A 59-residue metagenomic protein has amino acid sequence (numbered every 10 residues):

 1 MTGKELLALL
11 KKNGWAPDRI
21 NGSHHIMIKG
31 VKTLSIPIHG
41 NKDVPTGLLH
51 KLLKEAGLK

Functional and structural regions predicted by a protein language model:
M1-I20, I26: N-terminal first-folded block
K4, K12-N13, K29-K59: C-terminal structural segments of small proteins and small subunits
I20-N21, T46: A composition/secondary-structure signal for short, hydrophobic, low-basic-content segments with alpha-helix propensity
N21-G22, I36: Intrinsic low-complexity/disordered segments
